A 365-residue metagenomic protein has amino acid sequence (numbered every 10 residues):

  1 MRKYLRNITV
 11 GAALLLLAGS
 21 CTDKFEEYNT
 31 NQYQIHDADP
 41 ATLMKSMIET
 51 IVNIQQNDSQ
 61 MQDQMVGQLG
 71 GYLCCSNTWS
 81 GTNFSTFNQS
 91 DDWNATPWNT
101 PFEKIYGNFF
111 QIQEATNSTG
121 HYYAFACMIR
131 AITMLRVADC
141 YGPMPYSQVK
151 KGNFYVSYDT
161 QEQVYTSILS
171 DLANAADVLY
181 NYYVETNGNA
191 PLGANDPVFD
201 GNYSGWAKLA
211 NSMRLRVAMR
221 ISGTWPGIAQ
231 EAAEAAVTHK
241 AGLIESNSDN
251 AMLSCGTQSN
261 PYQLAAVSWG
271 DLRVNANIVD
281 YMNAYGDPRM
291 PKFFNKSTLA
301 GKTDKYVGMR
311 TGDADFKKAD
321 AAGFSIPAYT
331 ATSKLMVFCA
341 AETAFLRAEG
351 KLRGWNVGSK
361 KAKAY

Functional and structural regions predicted by a protein language model:
M1-G19: Sec-dependent bacterial lipoprotein signal peptides
R6-V10, Y28, M134, A218: General helical structural elements
I8, A12, I51, S297: Residues that line or immediately flank small-molecule/substrate-binding pockets and catalytic motifs
A13-L17, C21, Y281, M336: Generic secretory/membrane-interface signal
C21-C74, S80, D92, Q111 (+1 more regions): Membrane-proximal, proline-rich intrinsically disordered regions
D37-A41, C74-Y365: Structured, solvent-exposed acidic/aromatic patches
